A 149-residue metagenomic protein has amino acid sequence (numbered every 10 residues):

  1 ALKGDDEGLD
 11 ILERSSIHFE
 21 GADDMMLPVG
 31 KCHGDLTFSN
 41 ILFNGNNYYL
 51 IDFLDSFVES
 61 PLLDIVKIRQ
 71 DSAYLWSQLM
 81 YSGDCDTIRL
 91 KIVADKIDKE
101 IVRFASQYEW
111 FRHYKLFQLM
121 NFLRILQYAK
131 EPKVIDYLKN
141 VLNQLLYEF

Functional and structural regions predicted by a protein language model:
A1-H33, S106: An alpha-helical support segment within catalytic cores of ATP-dependent transferases
D6, Y114-F117, R124-F149: Regulatory N- and C-terminal appendages and interdomain linkers associated with kinase/kinase-like NTP transferase
I11, S15, I92-E100, Y137-L145: Extended, well-ordered alpha-helical scaffold segments
C32, S39-F43, L126: Conserved catalytic-core segments centered on acid/base and nucleophilic motifs
T37-K67: Catalytic activation segment of kinase domains across protein kinase-like and atypical kinase folds
G45-S56, I97-E109, L145-E148: Short amphipathic alpha-helical segments and their helix-coil junctions
L63, H113-Y114: Membrane-interfacial loop-to-transmembrane alpha-helix junctions, especially the N-terminal start
L63-A105, L119-V134: Active-site activation/catalytic loop segments of kinase-like enzymes and analogous catalytic loops in related
